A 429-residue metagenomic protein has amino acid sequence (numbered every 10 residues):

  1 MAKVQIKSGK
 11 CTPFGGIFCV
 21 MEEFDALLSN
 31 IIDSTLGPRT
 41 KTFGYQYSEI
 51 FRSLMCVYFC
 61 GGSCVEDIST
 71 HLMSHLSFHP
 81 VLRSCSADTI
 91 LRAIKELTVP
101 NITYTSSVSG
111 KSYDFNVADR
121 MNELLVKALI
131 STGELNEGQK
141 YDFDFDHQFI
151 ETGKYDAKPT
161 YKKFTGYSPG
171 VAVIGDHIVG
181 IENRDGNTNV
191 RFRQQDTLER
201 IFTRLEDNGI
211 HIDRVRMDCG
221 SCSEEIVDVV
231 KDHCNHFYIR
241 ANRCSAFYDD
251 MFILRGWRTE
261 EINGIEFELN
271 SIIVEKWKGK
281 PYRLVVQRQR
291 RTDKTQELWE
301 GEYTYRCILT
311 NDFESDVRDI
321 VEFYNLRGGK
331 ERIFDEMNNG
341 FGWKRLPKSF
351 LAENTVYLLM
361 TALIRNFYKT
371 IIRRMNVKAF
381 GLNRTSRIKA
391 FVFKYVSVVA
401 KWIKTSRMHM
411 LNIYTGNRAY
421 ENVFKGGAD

Functional and structural regions predicted by a protein language model:
M1-F164, G170-N187, Q194-D207, S397-D429: Dynamic "connector" segments at or just before major functional cores
I6-K10, F43, Y58, R191 (+10 more regions): Hydrophobic alpha-helical scaffolding
S53-L54, I68, S86-I90, Y141-F149 (+7 more regions): Short, conserved catalytic/metal-binding motifs centered on acidic residues
I68, V317-L351, V356, M360 (+2 more regions): Short amphipathic alpha-helical "interface-anchor" segments enriched in bulky aromatics
F78, I150-T152, V179, T188 (+8 more regions): Flexible loop/turn segments at secondary-structure boundaries
N189-A246: Domain-level cores of phosphate- or acyl-group-handling catalytic modules
H236-N339, A428-D429: An anionic, glycine-rich sequence signature occurring as long contiguous blocks
T370-S397: Conserved nucleotidyltransferase catalytic core and NTase-mimicking acidic/glycine-rich helix/loop elements in nucleic
